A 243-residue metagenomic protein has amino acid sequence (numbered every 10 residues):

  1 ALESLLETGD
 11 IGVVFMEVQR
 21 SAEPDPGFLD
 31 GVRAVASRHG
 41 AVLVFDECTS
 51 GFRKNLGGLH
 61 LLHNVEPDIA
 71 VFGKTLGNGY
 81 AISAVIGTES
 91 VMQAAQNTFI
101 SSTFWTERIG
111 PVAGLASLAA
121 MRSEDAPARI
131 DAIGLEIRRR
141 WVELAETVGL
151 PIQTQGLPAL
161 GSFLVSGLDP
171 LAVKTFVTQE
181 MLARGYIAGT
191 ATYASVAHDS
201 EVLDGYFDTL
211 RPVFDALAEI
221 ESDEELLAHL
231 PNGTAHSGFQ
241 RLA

Functional and structural regions predicted by a protein language model:
A1-A243: Conserved N-terminal phosphate-binding loop of PLP-dependent enzymes in the Aspartate aminotransferase
